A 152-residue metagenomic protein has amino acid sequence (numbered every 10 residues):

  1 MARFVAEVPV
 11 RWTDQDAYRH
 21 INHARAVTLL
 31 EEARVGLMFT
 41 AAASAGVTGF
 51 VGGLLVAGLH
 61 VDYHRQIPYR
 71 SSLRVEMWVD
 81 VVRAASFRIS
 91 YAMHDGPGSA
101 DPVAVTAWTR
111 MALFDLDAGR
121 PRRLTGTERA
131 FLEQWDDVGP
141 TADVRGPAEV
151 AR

Functional and structural regions predicted by a protein language model:
M1-G36, T40, P147-R152: Catalytic strand-loop segment that frames the active site of acyl-thioester-processing enzymes
R3-A6, Y63-S72, D80-R152: HotDog/MaoC-like acyl-thioester-processing domains
I21, L54-V56, A104: A broad, structural micro-motif
A26-L29, L55, R110: Residue-level recognition of specific faces of alpha-helices
E31-E32, G36-G46, S90, P102 (+1 more regions): Binding-site signature for planar aromatic cofactors or substrates
A45-L54: Short, basic/aromatic beta-hairpin or loop at an interaction surface
G58-D62: Short alpha-helix capping/helix-loop boundary micro-motifs
